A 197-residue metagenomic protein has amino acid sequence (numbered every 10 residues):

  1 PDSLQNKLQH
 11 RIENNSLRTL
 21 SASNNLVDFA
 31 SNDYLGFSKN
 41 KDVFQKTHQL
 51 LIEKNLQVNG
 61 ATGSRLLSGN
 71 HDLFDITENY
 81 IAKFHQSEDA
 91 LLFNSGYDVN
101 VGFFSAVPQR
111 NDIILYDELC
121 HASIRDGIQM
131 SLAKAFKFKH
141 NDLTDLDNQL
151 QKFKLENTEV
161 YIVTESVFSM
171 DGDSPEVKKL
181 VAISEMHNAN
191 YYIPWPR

Functional and structural regions predicted by a protein language model:
P1-N59, T158, A189: N-terminal "arm"/small-domain region of PLP-dependent enzymes with the aminotransferase-like
F37, L66-N70, A122, L143-T144 (+1 more regions): Short, small-residue-enriched loops and turns at beta-alpha junctions that line or gate enzyme active sites
I52-G96: Conserved N-terminal alpha-helix of the aminotransferase class I/II PLP-enzyme fold
L92, D98-F103, S123-I124: Short glycine/serine/threonine-rich phosphate/pyrophosphate-binding segments that cradle anionic phosphate groups
F103-A122: Conserved PLP-anchoring active-site segment centered on the Schiff-base-forming lysine
R110, M130-L132, H187: Short, structured coil segments at secondary-structure junctions
F136, H140-P194: Active-site phosphate-binding strand-loop segment of PLP-dependent enzymes
